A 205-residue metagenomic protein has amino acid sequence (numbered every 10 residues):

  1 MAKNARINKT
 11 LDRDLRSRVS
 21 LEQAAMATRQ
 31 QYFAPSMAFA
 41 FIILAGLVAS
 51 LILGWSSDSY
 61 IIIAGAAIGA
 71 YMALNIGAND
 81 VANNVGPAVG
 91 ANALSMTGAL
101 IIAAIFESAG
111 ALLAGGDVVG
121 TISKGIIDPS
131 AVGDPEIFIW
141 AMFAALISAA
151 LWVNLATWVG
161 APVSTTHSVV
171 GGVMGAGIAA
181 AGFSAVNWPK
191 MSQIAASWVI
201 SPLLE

Functional and structural regions predicted by a protein language model:
A2-E205: Alpha-helical transmembrane segments and immediately membrane-proximal extracytoplasmic
